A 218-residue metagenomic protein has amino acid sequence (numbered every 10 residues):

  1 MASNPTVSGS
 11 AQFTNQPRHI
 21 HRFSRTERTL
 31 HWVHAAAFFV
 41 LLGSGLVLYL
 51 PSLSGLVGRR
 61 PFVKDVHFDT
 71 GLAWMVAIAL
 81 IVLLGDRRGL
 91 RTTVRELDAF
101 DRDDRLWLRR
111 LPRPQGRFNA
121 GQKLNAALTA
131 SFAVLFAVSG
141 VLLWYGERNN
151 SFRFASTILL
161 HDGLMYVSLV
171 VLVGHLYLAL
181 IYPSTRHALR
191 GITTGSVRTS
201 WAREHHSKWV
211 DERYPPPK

Functional and structural regions predicted by a protein language model:
M1-K218: Membrane-embedded alpha-helical bundles that constitute the cytochrome b-like, heme-associated redox core of multi-pass
